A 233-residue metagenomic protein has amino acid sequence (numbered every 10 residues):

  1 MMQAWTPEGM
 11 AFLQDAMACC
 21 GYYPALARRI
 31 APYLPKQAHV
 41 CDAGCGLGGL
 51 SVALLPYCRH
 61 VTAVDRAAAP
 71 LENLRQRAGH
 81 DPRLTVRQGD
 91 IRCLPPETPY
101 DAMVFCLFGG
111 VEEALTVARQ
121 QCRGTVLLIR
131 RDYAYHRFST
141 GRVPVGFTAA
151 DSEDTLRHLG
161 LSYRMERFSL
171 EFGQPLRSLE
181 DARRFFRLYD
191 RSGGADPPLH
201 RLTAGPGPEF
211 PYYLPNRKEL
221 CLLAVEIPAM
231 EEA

Functional and structural regions predicted by a protein language model:
M1-L34: Conserved class I S-adenosyl-L-methionine
L47-Y57: Conserved SAM-binding loop of SAM-dependent methyltransferases across substrates and taxa, primarily the Class I
A67-A69: Conserved SAM/SAH-binding beta-strand->alpha-helix loop
L74-R75: Conserved SAM-binding loop
H80-I91: Conserved SAM-binding strand-loop segment of SAM-dependent methyltransferases
G109-Q121: A short, conserved alpha-helix within the catalytic core of class I
R123-H136: Conserved beta-strand signature within the Rossmann-like core of class I S-adenosyl-L-methionine
R167-A233: Conserved Class I S-adenosyl-L-methionine
